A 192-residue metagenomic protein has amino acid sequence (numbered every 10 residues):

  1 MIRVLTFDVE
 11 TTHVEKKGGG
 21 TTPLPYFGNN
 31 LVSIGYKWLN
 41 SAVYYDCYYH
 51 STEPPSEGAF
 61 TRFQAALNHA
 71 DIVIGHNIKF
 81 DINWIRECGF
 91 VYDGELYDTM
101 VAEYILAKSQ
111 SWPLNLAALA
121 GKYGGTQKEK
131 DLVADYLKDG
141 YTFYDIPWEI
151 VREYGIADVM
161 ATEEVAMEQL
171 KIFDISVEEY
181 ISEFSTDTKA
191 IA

Functional and structural regions predicted by a protein language model:
M1-N30: Entry/capping segment at the start of metal-dependent catalytic domains with acidic active-site entry clusters
F7, T11, K171, I191: Catalytic phosphate/metal-binding cores of nucleic-acid and nucleotide-processing enzymes, i.e., regions that mediate
N29-V32, Y36, N40-F60, Q64-A66 (+2 more regions): Active-site-proximal helix-loop-helix substrate-binding element of RNase H-like nuclease domains
